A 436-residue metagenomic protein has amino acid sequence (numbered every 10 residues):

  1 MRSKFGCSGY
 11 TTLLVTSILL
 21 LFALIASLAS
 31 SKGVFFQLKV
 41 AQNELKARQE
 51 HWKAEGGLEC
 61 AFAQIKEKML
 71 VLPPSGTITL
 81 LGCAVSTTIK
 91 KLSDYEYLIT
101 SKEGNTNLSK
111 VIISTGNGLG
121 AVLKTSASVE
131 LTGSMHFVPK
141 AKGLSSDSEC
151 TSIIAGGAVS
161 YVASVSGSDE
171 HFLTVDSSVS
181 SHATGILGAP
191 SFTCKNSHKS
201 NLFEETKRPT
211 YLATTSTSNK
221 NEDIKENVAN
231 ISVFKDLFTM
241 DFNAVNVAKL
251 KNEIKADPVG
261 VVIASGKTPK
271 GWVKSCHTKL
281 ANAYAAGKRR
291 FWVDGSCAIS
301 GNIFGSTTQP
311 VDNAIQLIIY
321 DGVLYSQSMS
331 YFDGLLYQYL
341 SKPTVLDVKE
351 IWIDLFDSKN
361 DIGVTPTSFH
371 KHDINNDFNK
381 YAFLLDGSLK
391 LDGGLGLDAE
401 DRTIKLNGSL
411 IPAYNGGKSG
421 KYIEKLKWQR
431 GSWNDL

Functional and structural regions predicted by a protein language model:
M1-S8: N-terminal leader/signal peptides at the extreme start of proteins
T12-W52, G56, F62-L436: Compositional signature of intrinsically disordered, low-complexity segments enriched in polar residues
